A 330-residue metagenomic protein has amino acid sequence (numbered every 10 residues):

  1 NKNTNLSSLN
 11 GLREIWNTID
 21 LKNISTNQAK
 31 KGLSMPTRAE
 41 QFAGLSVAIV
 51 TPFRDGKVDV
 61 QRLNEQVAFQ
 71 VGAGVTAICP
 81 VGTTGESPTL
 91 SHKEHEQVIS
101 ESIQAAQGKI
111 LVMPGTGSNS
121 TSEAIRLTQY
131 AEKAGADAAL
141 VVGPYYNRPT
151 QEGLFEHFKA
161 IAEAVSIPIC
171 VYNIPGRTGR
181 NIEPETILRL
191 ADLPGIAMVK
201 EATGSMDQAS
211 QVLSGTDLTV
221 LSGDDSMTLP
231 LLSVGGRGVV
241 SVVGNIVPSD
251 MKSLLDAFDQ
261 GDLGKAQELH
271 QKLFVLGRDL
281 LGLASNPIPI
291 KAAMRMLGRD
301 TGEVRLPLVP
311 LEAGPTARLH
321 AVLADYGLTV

Functional and structural regions predicted by a protein language model:
T37-V47, T51-R54, V58-G179: Active-site beta->alpha loop and helix N-cap motifs at the rims of alpha/beta catalytic domains
F42, L63, H95, I99 (+8 more regions): A general structural signal for well-ordered alpha-helical segments in protein cores
G44-V50, A73-V75, T84, S233-G236 (+2 more regions): C-terminal alpha-helical cap/extension of soluble enzyme domains
A73, Q97, E101-A106, Y130-A134 (+8 more regions): Alpha-helical structural signal in soluble globular domains
E163, P175-F274, D279-L281: Catalytic alpha/beta core domains of metabolic enzymes, predominantly
